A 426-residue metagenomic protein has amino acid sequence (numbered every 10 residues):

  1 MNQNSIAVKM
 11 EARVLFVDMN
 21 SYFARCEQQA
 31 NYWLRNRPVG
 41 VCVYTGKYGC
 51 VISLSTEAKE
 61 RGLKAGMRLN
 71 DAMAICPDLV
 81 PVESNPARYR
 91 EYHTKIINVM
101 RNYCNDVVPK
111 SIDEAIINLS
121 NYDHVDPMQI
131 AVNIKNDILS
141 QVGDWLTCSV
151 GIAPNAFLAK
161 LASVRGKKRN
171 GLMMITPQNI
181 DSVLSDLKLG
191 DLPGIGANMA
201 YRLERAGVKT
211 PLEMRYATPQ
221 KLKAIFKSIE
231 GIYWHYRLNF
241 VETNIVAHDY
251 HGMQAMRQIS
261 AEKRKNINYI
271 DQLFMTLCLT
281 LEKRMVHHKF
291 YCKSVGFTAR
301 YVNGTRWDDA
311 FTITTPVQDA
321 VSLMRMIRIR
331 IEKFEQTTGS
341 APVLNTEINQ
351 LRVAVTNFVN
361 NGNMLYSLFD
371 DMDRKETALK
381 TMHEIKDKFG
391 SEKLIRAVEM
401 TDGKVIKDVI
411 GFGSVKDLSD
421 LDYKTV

Functional and structural regions predicted by a protein language model:
M1-E242, K283, L365, M372-V426: Gly/Gly-Pro- and Ser/Thr-rich, intrinsically disordered tail segments characteristic of DNA damage-repair and tolerance
A7-K9, F16, Y201-N345: DNA-contacting surface of Y-family translesion DNA polymerases
V43, S140-V142, A299-G304, N357: Short acidic, glycine-rich loop/turn motifs
P81, T305-A310, G362-L365: Short small-residue beta-strand/loop micro-motif enriched in glycine and branched aliphatics
K135, L139, D308-A310, N349: Short, cationic motifs built from Arg/Lys/His that form the positively charged side of catalytic pockets
D144-L146, Y291, W307, E347 (+1 more regions): Short loop/turn segments at connectors of secondary-structure elements within structured domains
I152-A156, N239, Y291-V302, E347-V359 (+1 more regions): A glycine-rich phosphate-binding loop feature that marks nucleotide/adenosyl-phosphate handling sites
V321-K388: C-terminal hydrophobic structural anchor segments that stabilize assembly/packing rather than catalytic chemistry
